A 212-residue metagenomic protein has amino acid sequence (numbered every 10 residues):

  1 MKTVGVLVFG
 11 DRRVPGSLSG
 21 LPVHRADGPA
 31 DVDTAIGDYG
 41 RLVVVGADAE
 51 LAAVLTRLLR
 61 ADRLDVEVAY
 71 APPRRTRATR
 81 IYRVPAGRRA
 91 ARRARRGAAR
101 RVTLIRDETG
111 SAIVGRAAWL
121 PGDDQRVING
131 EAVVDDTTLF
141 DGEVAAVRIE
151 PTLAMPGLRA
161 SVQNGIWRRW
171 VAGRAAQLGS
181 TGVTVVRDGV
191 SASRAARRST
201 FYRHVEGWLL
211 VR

Functional and structural regions predicted by a protein language model:
K2-D38, V45-D188: Catalytic core of DAGKc-family lipid kinases
G179-R212: Extended, charged low-complexity segments that frequently continue into or abut oligomerization scaffolds
